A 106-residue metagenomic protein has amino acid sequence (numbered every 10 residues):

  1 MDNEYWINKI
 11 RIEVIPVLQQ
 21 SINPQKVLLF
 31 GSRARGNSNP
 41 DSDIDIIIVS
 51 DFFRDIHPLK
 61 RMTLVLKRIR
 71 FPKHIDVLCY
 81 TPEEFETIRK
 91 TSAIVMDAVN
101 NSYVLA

Functional and structural regions predicted by a protein language model:
M1-K26, A34-P40, S50-A106: Catalytic core of pol beta-like nucleotidyltransferases
D45-I48: Short beta-strand->loop micro-motif that forms the acidic, two-metal-ion catalytic signature in nucleotide-processing
